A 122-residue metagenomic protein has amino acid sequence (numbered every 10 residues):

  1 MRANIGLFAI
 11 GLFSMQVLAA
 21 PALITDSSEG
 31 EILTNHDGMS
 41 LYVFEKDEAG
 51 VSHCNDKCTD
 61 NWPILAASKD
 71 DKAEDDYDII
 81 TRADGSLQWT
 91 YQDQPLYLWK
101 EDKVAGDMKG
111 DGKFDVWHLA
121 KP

Functional and structural regions predicted by a protein language model:
M1-G6: Bacterial Sec-dependent N-terminal signal peptides
L7-Q16: Bacterial N-terminal signal peptides
L18-P122: Compact beta-sheet-dominated domain cores in extracellular/mature segments
